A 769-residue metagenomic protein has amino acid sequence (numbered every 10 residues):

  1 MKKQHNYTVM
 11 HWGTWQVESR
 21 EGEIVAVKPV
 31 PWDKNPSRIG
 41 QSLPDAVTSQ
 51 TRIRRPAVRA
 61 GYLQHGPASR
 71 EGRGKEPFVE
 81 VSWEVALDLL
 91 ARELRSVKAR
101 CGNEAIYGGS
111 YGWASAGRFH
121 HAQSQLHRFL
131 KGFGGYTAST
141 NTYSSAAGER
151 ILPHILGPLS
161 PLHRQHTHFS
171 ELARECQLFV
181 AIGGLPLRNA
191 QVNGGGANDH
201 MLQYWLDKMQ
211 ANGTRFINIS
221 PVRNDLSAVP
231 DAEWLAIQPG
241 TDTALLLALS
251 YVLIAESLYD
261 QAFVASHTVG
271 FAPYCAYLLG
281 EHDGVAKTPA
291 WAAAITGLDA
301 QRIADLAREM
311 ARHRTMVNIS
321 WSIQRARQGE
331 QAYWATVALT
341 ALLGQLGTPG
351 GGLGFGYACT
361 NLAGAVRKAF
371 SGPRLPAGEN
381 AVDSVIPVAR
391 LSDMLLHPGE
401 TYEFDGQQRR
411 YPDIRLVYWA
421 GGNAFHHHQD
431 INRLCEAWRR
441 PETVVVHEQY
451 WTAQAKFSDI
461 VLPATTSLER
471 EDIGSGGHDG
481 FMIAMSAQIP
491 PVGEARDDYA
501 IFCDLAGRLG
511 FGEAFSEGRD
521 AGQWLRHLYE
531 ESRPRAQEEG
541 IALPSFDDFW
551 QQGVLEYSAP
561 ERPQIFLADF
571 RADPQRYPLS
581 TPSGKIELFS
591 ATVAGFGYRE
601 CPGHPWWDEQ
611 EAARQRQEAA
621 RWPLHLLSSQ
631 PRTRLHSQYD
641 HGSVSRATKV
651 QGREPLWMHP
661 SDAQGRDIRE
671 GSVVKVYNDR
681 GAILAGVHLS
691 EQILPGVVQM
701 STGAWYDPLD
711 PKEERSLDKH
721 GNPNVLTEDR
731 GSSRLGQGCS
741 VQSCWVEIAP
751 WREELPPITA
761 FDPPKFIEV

Functional and structural regions predicted by a protein language model:
M1-L258, P708-V769: N-terminal export/assembly segments and adjacent metallocofactor-ligating motifs of anaerobic energy-metabolism
K3-Q4, V9, E442-T443, Q449-Y450 (+3 more regions): Phosphate/diphosphate-binding loops
G74, L185-P186, V229-D231, F271 (+3 more regions): Flexible glycine/proline-enriched surface loops and loop-helix/loop-strand junctions
A122-D207, N212-I219, A244, T340-K456 (+3 more regions): Extended redox/cofactor-interaction regions of prokaryotic respiratory oxidoreductases
Q210-N218, V222-R312: Long, well-ordered, tryptophan-enriched scaffold segments
P230-I237, T465-L468, G480-V492, S643: Short beta-alpha connecting loops at secondary-structure transitions that line or flank enzyme active sites
L249, G270-H397: Active-site phosphate/pyrophosphate-binding segments
D498-Q552, S637, H641-W657, S661-V769: Long, contiguous, secondary-structure-rich segments that constitute the structural scaffold of globular domains
